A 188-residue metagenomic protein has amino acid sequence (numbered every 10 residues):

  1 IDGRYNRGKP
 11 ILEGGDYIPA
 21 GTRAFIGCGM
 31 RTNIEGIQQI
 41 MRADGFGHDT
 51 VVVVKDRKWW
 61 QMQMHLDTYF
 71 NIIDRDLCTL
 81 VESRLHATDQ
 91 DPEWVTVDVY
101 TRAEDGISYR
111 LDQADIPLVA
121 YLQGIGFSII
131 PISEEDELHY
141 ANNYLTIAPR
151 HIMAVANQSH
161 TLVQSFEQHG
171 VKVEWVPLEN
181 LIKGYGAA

Functional and structural regions predicted by a protein language model:
I1-A188: The feature marks the mature, well-folded catalytic cores of soluble enzymes
